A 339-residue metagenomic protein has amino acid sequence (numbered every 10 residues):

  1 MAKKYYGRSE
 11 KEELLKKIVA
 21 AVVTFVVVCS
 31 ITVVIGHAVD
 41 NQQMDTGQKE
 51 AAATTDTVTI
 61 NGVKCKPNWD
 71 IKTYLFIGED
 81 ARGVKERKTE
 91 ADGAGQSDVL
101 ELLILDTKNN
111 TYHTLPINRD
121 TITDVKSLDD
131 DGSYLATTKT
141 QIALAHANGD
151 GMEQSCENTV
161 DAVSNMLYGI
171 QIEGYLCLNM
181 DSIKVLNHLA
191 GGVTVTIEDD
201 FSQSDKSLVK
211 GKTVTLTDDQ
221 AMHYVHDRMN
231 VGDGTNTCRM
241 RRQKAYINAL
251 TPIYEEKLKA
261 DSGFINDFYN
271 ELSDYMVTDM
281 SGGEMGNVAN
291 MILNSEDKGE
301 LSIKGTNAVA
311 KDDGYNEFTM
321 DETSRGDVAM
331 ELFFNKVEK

Functional and structural regions predicted by a protein language model:
A2-F25, T32-K339: Non-catalytic, solvent-exposed segments at the cell envelope interface
